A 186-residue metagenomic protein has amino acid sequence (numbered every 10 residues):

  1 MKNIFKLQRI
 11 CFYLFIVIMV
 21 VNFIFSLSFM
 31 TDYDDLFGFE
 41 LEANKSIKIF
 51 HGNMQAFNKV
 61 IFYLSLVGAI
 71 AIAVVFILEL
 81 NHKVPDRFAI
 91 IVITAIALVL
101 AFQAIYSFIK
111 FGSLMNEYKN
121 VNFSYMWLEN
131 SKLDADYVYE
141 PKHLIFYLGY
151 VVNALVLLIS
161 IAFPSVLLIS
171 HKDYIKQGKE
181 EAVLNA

Functional and structural regions predicted by a protein language model:
K2-L7, V74-F88, F108-N122, L155-A186: Cytosolic juxtamembrane helix at the C-terminal end of the final transmembrane segment
F5-F12, D34-G38, F88-I90: Membrane-interfacial loop-to-transmembrane alpha-helix junctions, especially the N-terminal start
Y13-S28, V92-S113: Hydrophobic alpha-helical membrane-insertion segments
I18-I24, V67-V75, V99-I105, L155-S165: Alpha-helical transmembrane segments
D32-N58, S107-L148: Interfacial non-cytosolic loop connecting adjacent transmembrane helices
S46-P85: Alpha-helical transmembrane segments and their immediate interhelical/interface regions in integral membrane proteins
N58-V67, I145-V156: Alpha-helical transmembrane segments of polytopic membrane proteins
